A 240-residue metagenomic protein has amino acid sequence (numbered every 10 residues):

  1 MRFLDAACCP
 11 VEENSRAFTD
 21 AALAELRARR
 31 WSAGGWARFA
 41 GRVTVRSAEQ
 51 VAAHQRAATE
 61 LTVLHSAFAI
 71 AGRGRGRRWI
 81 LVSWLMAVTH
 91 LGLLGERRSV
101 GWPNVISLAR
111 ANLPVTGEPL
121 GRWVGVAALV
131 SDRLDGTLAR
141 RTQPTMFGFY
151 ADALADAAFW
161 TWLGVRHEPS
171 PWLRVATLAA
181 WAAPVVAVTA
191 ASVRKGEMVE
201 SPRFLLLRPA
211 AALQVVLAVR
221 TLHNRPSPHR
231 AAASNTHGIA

Functional and structural regions predicted by a protein language model:
M1-N104, W123, Y150-A240: A feature for the membrane-embedded catalytic helix bundles of lipid/isoprenoid biosynthetic enzymes
W79-A87, S99-F147: Membrane-embedded alpha-helical segments that form the functional core of polytopic membrane enzymes, especially those
